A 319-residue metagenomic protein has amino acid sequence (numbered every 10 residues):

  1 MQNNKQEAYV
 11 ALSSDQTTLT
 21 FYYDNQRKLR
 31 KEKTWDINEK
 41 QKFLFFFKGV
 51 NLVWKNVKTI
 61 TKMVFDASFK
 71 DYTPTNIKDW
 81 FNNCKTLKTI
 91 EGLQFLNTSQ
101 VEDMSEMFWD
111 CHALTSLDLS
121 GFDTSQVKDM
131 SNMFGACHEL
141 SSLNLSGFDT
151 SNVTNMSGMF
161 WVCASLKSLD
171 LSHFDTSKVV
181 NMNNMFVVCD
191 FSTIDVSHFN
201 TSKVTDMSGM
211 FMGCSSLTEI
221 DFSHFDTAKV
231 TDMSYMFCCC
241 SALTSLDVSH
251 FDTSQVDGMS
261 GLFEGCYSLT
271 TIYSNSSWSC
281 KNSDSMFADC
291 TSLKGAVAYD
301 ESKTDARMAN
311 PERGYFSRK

Functional and structural regions predicted by a protein language model:
M1-K319: Negatively charged
